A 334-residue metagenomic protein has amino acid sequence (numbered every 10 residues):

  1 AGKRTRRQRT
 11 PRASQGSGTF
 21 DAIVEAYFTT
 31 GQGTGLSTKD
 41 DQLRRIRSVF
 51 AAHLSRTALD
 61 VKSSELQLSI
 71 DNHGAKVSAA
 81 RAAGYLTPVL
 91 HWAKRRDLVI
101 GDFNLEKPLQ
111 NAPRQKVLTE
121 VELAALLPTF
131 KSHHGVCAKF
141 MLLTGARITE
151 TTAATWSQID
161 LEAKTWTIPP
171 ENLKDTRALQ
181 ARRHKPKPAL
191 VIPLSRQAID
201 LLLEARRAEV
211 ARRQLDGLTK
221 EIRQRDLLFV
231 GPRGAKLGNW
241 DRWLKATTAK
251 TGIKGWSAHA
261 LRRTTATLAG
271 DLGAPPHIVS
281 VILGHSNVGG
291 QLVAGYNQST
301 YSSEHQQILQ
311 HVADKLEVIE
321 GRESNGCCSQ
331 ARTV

Functional and structural regions predicted by a protein language model:
R6-Q15, R56, D60, L66-G74 (+4 more regions): Flexible interdomain linker/hinge and immediately adjacent N-terminus of the catalytic tyrosine-recombinase domain
G16-K76, V89-W92: Basic/aromatic-enriched alpha-helical hairpins
V61, K254-L272: Short basic/aromatic active-site micro-motif
K76-T87, R95-A154, E162, N172-K174 (+6 more regions): Basic, Lys/Arg- and aromatic-enriched nucleic-acid-binding interface segment
F103-N104, A125, R177-R183, K187-L190 (+1 more regions): DNA/chromatin major-groove-contacting recognition/catalytic segments
K107-P108, K116, A153-R207, N287-G289 (+1 more regions): Conserved tyrosine-mediated DNA breakage-rejoining catalytic core shared by Y-recombinases
V117, A163, P193-K254, T333: Active-site/catalytic core of tyrosine-dependent DNA strand-transfer enzymes
Q158-T165, K254-G255, A274-G295, E317-T333: Short, polar N-cap/turn motifs at the start of nucleic acid-interacting alpha helices
